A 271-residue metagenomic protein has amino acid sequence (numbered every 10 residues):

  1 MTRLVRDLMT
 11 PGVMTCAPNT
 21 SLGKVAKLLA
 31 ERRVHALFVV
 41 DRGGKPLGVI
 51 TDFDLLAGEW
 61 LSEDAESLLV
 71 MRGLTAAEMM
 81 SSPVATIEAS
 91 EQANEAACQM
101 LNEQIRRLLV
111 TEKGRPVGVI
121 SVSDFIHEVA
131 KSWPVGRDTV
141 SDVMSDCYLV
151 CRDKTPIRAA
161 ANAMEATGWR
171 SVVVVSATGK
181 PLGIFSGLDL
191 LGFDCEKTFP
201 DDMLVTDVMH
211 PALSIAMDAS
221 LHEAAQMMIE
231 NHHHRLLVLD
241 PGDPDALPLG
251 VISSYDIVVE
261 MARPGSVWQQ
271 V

Functional and structural regions predicted by a protein language model:
M1-G12, T51-V84, A97, S121-L149 (+5 more regions): Tandem CBS (Bateman) regulatory domains
T15-V34, V40, T86-Q104, T111 (+6 more regions): The conserved cystathionine-beta-synthase
K24-K27, K45, K113, K131 (+3 more regions): Context-gated lysine
L29, L37-F53, M100, L108-S123 (+4 more regions): A glycine-centered beta-loop-beta connector
